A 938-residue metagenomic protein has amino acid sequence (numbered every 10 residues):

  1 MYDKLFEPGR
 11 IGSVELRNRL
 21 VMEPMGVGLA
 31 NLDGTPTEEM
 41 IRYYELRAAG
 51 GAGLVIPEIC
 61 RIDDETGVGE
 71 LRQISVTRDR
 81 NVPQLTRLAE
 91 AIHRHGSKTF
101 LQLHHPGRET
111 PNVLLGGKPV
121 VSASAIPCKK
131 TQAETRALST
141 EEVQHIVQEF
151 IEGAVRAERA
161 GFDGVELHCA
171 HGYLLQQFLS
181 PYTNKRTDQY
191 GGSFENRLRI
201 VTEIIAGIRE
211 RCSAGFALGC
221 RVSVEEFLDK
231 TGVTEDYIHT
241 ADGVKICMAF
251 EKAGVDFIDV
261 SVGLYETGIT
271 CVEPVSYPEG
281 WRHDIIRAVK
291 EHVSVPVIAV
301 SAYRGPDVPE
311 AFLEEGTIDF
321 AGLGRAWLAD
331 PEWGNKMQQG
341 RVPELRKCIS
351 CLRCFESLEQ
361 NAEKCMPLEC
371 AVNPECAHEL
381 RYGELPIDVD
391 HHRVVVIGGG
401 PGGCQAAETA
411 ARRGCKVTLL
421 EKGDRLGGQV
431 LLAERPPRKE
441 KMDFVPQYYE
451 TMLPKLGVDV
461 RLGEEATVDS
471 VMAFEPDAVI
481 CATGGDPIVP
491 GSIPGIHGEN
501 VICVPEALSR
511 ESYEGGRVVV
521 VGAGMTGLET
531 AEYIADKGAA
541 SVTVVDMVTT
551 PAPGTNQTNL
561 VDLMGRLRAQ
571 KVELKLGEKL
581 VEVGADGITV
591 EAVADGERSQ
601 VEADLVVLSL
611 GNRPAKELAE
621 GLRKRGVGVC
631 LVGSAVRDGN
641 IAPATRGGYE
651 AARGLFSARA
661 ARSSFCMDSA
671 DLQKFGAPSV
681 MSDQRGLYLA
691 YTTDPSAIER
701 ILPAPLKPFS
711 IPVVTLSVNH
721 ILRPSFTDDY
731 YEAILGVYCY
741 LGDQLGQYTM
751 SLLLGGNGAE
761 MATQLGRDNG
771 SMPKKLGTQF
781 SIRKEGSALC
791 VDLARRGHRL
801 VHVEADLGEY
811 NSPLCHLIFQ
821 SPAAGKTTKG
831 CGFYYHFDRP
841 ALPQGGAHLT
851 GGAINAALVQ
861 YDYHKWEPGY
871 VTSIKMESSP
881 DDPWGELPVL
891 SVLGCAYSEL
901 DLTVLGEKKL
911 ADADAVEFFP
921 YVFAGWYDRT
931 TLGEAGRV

Functional and structural regions predicted by a protein language model:
M1-I397, P401, T409-R412, K416-V417 (+1 more regions): Flavin-dependent oxidoreductase catalytic cores
E23, Q102-H104, H168-A170, Q176 (+22 more regions): Generic beta-strand/beta-sheet core signal
G51, S669-D671, G686-Y688, P695 (+1 more regions): Structured soluble/peripheral alpha/beta segments that form catalytic or ligand/cofactor-binding pockets
G53, D163, D256, D319 (+3 more regions): Conserved acidic residues
D388-K422, R461-E475, A482-T555, E591-A658: Rossmann-like dinucleotide/flavin-binding elements
K416-L456, S509, A531-E578, V636: Rossmann-like dinucleotide-binding cores of NAD(P)H-dependent redox enzymes
R659-Y730, G869, S873, E877-S879 (+2 more regions): N-terminal domain-onset segments
N769-V938: Interaction-surface and assembly-scaffold signal
